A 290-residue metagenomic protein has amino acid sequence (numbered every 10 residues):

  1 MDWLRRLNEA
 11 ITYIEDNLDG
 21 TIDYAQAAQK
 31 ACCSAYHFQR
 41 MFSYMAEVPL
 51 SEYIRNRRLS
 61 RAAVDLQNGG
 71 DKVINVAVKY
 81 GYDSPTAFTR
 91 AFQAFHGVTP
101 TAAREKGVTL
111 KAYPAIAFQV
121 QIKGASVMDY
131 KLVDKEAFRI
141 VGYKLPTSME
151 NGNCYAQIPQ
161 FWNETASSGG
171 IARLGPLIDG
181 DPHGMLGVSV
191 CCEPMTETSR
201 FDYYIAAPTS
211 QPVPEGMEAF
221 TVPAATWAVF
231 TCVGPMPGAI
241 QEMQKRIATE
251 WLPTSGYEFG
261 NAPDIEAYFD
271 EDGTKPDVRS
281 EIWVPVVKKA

Functional and structural regions predicted by a protein language model:
M1-I22, R55-D71: A short, Lys/Arg-enriched amphipathic alpha-helix from helix-turn-helix/homeodomain DNA-binding modules
M1-L4, Y82, Y155: Short, solvent-exposed loop/helix junctions and linker helices that flank or host conserved functional motifs
E9, T21-R57, A77-T99: Basic/polar phosphate-binding segments, predominantly the helix-turn-helix DNA-binding elements of transcriptional
I14, F38, I247: Conserved hydrophobic/aromatic pocket- or pore-lining residues that grip, position, or stack substrates in active sites
S60, V64-Q67, K72, V78-K79 (+1 more regions): A solvent-exposed interaction/effector surface
